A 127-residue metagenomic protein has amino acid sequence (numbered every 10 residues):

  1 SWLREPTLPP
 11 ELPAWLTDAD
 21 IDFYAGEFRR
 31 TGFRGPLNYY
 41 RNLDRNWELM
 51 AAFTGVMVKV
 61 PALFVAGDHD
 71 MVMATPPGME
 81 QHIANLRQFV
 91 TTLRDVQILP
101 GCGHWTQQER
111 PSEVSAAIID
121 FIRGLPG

Functional and structural regions predicted by a protein language model:
S1, T75-G78, E109-R110: Short aromatic-enriched loop/helix-cap "lid" or pocket-rim segments at secondary-structure transitions that line
S1-L16: Glycine-rich phosphate/pyrophosphate-binding loop and adjacent beta-alpha nucleotide/cofactor-binding cores
A19-T54: Active-site nucleophile elbow and catalytic-triad environment of alpha/beta-hydrolase enzymes
F23, G35-N42, Q81, N85 (+2 more regions): Alpha-helical elements of Rossmann-like donor-binding domains used by nucleotide-donor carbohydrate transfer enzymes
Y24, Y40, F64-G67, V96 (+2 more regions): Generic structural signal for small/hydrophobic residues in well-ordered secondary structure, especially within
R29-T31, R41-N46, D68-M71, G103-W105 (+1 more regions): Short, solvent-exposed loop/turn segments at secondary-structure junctions
V56, L63-C102: Conserved loop-alpha-helix segment in the C-terminal half of the alpha/beta-hydrolase fold that carries the catalytic
T91-G127: Catalytic active-site module of serine/aspartate enzymes centered on a nucleophile-bearing elbow/loop
